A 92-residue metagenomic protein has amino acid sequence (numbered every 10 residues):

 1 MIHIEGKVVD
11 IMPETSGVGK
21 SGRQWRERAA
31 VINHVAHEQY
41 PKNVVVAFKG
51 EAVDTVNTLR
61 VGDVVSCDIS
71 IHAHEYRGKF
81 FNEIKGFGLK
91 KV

Functional and structural regions predicted by a protein language model:
M1-V92: Single-stranded nucleic acid-binding surfaces, predominantly the OB-fold ssDNA-binding core
